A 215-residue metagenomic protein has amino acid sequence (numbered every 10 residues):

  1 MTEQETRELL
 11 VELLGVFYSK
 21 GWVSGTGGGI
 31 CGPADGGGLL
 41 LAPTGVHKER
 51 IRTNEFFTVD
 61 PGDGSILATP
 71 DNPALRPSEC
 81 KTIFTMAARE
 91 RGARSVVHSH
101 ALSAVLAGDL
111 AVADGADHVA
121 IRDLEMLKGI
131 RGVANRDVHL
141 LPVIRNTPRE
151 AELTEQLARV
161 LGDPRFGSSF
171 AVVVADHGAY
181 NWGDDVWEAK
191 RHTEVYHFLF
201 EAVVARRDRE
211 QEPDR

Functional and structural regions predicted by a protein language model:
M1-R215: Glycine-rich flexible loops
